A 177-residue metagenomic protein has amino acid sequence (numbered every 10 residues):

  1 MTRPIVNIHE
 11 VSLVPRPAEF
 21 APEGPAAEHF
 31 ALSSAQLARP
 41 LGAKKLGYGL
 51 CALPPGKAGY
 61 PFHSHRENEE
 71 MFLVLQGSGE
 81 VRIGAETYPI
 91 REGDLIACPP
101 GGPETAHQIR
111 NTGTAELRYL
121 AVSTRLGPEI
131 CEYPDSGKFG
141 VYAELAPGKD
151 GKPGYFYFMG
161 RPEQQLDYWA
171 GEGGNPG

Functional and structural regions predicted by a protein language model:
M1-K45, E132-G177: A short, N-terminal "cap"/entry segment at the start of jelly-roll beta-barrel domains of the cupin/DSBH fold
A31-Q36, G49-H65, P100: Conserved short histidine dyad/triad with adjacent acidic residue
L50-P54, H65-R82, V122-L126: Short, conserved beta-strand element in jelly-roll/cupin
A85-G101: Short acidic-glycine-tyrosine-enriched beta hairpin
P100-E129: Ligand-binding loop in jelly-roll beta-barrel domains
